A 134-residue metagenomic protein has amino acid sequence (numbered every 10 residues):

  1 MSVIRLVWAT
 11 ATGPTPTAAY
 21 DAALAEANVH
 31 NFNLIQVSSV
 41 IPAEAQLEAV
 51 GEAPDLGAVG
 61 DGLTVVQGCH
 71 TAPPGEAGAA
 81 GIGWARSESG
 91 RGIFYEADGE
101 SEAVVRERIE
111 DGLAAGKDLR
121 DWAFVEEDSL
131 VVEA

Functional and structural regions predicted by a protein language model:
M1-A134: Helix-coil modules at protein/domain termini and other flexible surface or pore-lining loops, especially C-terminal
